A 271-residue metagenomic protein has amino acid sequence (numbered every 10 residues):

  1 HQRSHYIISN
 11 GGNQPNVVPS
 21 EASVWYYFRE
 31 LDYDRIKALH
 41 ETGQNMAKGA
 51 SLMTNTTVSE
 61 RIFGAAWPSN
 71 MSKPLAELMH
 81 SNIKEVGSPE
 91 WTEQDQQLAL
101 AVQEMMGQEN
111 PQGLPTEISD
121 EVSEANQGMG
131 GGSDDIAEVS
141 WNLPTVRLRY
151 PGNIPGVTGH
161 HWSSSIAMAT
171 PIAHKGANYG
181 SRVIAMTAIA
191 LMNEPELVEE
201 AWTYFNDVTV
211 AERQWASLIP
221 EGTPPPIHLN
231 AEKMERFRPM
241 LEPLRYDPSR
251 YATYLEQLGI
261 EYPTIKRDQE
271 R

Functional and structural regions predicted by a protein language model:
H1-Q2, N193-E199: Phosphate-handling active-site elements
H1-Q96, L100-E104: Midchain, well-structured core segments that form catalytic/ion-binding scaffolds
V17, G130, P195: Acidic, glycine-enriched loop/beta-strand segments at the rims of small-molecule binding/catalytic pockets
R35, L39, W67, M71 (+4 more regions): Catalytic cores of large soluble enzymes that bind and process phosphate-bearing ligands
M79, V139, I184: Hydrophobic, well-ordered secondary-structure elements that form the walls of internal hydrophobic environments
Q96-S181, A190, E199-R271: Zn-dependent metallopeptidase/amidohydrolase metal-coordination segment
A185-N193: Short glycine/serine- and small hydrophobic-enriched flexible loop segments
